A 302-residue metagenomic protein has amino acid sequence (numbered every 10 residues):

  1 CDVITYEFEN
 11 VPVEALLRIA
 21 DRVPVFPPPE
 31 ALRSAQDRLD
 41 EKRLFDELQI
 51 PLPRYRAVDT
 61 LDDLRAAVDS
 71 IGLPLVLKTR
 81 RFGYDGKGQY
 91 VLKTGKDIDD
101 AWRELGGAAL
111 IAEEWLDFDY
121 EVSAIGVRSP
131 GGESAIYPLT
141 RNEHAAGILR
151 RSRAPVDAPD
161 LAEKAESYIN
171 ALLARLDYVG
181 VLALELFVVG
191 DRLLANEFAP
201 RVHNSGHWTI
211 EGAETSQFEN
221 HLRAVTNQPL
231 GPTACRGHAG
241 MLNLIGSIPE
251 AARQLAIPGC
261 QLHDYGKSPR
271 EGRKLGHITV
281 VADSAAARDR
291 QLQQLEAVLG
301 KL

Functional and structural regions predicted by a protein language model:
D2-D37, Q49-D59, G83: A short, GP-enriched loop/loop-strand-helix hinge that lies immediately N-terminal to, or at the N-terminal rim
I4, A124, H221, I278: Residue-level signal for inorganic ion chemistry
S34-S123, V127-R175, A282, E296: Active-site nucleotide/adenylate-binding loops and adjacent lid/helix of ATP-dependent enzymes
R54, P74-L77, A109-E113, L182-A183 (+2 more regions): A short linear hydrophobic-aromatic micro-motif
G126-P130, L186-G190, G266: Short, low-complexity Ser/Thr-rich regulatory SLiMs
A135, L182, L193-E197: Protein kinase-like catalytic core scaffold
E163-L184, V189, A199-S247: Active-site "cap" helix and flanking loop/linker of ATP-utilizing ligase/carboxylase catalytic domains
R223-L302: Peripheral (often C-terminal) accessory segments that flank ATP-dependent C-N-forming ligase machineries
